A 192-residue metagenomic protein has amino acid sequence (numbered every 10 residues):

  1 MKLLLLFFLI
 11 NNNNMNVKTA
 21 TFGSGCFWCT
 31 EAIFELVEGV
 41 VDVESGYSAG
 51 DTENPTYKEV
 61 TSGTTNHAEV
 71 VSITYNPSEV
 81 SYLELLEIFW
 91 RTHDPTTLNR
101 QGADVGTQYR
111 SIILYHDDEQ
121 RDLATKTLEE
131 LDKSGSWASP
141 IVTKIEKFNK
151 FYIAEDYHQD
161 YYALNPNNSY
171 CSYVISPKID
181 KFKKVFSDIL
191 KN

Functional and structural regions predicted by a protein language model:
M1-L6: Sec-dependent signal peptide recognition, specifically the positively charged N-region followed immediately by
N14-N192: Flexible coil/turn and secondary-structure edge motifs
